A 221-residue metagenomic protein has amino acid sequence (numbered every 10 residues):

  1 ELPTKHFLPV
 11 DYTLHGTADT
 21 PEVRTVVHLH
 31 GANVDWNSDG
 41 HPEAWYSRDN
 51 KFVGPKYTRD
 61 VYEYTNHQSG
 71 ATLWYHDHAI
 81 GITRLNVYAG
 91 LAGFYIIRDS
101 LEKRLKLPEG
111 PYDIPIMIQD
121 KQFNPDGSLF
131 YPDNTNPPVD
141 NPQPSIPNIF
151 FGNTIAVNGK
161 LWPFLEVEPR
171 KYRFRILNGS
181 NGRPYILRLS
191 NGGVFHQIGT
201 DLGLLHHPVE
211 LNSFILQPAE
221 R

Functional and structural regions predicted by a protein language model:
L2-K103, H206-R221: Extracellular/periplasmic metallocenter environments
V26, V61, T72, F94 (+5 more regions): Beta-sheet entry/capping signal
H28-H30, I96, M117-Q119, A156 (+1 more regions): Residues in well-ordered beta-strands of folded domains
V34-K51, Q122, F130-R221: Histidine- and aromatic-rich segments of cupredoxin/plastocyanin-like copper-binding domains
T65, R98, Q119, L177-G179: Solvent-exposed residues in well-ordered beta-strands and their adjoining turns, especially edge/terminal strands
A89-A92, I96-R98, G110, P142 (+2 more regions): Primarily the internal scaffold of c-type cytochrome electron-transfer domains, especially repeated/multiheme c-type
R98-I114: Low-complexity, Pro/Ser/Thr- and charge-rich linker/hinge segments at domain boundaries
P111-Q119, P125-D126, F130-P132: Glycine-rich (often Gly-Gly/Gly-Pro-rich) flexible segments and glycine-rich loop motifs, frequently accented by
